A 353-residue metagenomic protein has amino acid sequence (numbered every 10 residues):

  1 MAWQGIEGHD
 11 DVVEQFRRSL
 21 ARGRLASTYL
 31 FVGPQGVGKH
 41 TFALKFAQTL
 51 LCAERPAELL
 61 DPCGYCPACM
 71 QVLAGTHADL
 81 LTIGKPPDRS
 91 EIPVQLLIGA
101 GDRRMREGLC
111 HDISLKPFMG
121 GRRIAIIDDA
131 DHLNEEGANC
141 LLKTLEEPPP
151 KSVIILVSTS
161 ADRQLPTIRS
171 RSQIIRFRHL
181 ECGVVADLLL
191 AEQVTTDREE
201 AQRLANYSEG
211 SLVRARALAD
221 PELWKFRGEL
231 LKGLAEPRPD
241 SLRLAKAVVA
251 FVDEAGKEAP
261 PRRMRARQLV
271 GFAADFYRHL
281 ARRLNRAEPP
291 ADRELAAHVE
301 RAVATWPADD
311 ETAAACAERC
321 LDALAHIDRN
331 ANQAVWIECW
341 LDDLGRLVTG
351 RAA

Functional and structural regions predicted by a protein language model:
A2-E136, R301-A304: Clamp-loader machinery-focused feature within the broader ASCE/P-loop NTPase space
A2-T49, P150-S152, T159-F272, Y277-A353: Charged, glycine-rich active-site and insertion segments that engage polyanionic ligands
A74, E147, V194: Arginine/glycine-rich "motif VI" loop of SF2 helicases in the C-terminal RecA-like domain
G120-I124, P149-I155: Loop/turn-to-beta-strand initiation segments
E135-A138, T349: Short N-terminal helix/helix-N-cap motif within the alpha/beta-hydrolase-1
N139-V153: Conserved catalytic/switch belt of AAA+ P-loop NTPases
